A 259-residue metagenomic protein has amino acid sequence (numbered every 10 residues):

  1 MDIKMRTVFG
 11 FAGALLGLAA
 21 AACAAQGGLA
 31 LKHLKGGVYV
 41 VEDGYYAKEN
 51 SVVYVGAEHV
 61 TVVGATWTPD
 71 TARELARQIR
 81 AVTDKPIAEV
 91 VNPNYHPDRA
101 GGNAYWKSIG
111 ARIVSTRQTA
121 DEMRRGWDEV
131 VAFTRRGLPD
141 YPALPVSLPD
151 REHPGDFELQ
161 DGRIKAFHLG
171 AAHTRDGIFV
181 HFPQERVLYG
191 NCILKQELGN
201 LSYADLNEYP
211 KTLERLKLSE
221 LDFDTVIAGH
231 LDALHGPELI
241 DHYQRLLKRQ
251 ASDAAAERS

Functional and structural regions predicted by a protein language model:
M1-M5: N-terminal secretory signal peptides that target proteins for export/translocation
G10-A20: Bacterial N-terminal signal peptides
Q26-G28, K32-L34, T119-L169, P183 (+1 more regions): Metallo-beta-lactamase
K32-R77, I178-C192: Conserved beta-strand hairpin/beta-sheet module of binuclear metal-dependent hydrolase folds, prominently
G37, Y54, G64, I79 (+9 more regions): Divalent metal-coordination and catalytic microenvironments
A57-V60, P69-V114, S219-D222: Active-site metal-binding motif and surrounding structural segment of the metallo-beta-lactamase
H59-T61, W67-P69, R163-H242: Metallo-beta-lactamase
P237-S259: Binuclear metal-ion centers of metallo-dependent hydrolases, dominated by the metallo-beta-lactamase
